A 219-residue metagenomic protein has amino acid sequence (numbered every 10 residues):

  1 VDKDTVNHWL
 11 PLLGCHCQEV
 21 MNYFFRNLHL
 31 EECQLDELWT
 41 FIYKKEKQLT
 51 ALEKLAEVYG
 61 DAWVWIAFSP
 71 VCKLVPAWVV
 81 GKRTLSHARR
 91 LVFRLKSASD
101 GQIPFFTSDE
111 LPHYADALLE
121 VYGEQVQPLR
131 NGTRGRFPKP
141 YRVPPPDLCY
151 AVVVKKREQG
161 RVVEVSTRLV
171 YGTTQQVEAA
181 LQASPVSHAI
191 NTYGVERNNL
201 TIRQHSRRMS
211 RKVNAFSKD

Functional and structural regions predicted by a protein language model:
V1-D219: Residue-level recognition of single "structural anchor" positions that define or cap local secondary structure
